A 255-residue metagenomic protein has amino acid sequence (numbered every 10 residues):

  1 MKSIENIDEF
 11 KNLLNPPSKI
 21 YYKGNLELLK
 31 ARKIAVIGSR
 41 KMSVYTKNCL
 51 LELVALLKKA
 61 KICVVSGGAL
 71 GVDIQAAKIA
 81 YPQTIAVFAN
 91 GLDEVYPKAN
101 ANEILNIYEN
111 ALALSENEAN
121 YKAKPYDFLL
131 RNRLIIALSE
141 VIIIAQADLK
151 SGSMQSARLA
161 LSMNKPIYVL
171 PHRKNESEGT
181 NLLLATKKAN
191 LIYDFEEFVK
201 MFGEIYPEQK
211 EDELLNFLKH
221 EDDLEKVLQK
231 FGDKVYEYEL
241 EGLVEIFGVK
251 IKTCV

Functional and structural regions predicted by a protein language model:
K2-V255: Glycine-biased, small-residue-rich flexible motifs in mid-sequence functional cores and linkers
